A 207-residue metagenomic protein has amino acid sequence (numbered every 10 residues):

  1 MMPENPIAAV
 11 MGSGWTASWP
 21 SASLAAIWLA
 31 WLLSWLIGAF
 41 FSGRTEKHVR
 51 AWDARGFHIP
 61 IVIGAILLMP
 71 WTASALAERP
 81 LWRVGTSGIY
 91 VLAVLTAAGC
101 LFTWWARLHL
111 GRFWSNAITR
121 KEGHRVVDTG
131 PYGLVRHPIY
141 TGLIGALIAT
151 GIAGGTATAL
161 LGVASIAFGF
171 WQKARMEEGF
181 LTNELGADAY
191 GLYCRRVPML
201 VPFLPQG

Functional and structural regions predicted by a protein language model:
M1-E122, D128, A146-G207: Membrane-anchoring alpha-helices and their flanking helix-loop junctions
H124-V135, I139-Y140: Solvent-exposed interhelical
